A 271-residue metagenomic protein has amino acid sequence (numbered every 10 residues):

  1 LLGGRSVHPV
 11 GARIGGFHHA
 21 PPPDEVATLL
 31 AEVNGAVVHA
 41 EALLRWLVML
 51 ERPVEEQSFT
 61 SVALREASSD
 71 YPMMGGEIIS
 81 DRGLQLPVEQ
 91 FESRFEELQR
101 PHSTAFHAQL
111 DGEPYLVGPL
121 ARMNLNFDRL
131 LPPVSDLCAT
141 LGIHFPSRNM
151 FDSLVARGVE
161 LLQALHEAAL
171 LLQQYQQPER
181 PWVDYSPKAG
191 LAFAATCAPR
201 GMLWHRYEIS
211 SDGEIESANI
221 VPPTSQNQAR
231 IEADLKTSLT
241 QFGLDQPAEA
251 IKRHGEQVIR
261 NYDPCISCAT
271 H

Functional and structural regions predicted by a protein language model:
L1-M202, P222-H271: Active-site bordering "gate/hinge" segments that shape substrate access to catalytic or cofactor-binding pockets
A194, L203-S211, I215-P222: Short beta-strand elements
